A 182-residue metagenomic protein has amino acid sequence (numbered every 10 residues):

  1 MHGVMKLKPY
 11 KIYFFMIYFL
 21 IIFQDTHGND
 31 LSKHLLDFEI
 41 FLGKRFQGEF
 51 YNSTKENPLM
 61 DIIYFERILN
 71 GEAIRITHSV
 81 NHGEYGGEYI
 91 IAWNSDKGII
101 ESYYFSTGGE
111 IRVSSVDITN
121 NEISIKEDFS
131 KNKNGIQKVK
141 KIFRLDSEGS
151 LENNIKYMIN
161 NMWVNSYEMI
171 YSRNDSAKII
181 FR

Functional and structural regions predicted by a protein language model:
G3-Y13: Bacterial N-terminal signal peptides that target proteins for export
Y13-I22: Bacterial N-terminal signal peptides
Q24-G28: Sec/Tat signal peptide C-region and signal peptidase I cleavage site
N29, S150, K156-R182: Edge beta-strand at a domain terminus
D30-R45: N-terminal helix-cap/turn-to-beta initiation motif at the start of protein domains
D30-S32, G48-K140: Central antiparallel beta-sheet cores of small beta-barrel/beta-sandwich binding domains
D37-E39, L69, H78, Y171: Anionic, Ser/Thr-rich low-complexity intrinsically disordered regions
L69-N70, L145-G149, D175: Residue-level recognition of beta-strand termini and adjacent short loop/turns
